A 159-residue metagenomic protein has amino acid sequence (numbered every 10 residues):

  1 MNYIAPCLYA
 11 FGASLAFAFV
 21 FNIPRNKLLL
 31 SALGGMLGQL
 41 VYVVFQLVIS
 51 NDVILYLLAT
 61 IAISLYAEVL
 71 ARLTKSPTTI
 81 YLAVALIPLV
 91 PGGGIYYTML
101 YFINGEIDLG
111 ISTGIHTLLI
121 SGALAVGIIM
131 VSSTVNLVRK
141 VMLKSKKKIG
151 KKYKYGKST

Functional and structural regions predicted by a protein language model:
M1-A62, L100-T159: Alpha-helical transmembrane segments and their membrane-interface boundaries that form or gate the permeation pathway
V43, E68, T74-S76, Y81 (+2 more regions): Non-catalytic interaction surface on structured domains
N51-I61, L70-I87: Internal alpha-helical transmembrane segments of multi-pass membrane proteins
L65, V69, A85-M99, S121 (+1 more regions): Mid-bilayer segments of alpha-helical transmembrane spans in multi-pass integral membrane proteins that mediate
